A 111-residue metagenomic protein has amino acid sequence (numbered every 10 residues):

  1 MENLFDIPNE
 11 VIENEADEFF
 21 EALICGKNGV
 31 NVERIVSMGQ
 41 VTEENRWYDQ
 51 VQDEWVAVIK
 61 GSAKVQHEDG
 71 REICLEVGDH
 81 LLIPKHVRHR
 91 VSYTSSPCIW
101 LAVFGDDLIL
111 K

Functional and structural regions predicted by a protein language model:
M1-W47: A short, N-terminal "cap"/entry segment at the start of jelly-roll beta-barrel domains of the cupin/DSBH fold
E21-I24, E43-Q50, Q66-H67, I73-C74 (+1 more regions): Short histidine-centered beta-strand/loop micro-motifs that create catalytic or ligand/metal-coordination sites
V36, I59-K60, V77: A cytosolic small-molecule/anion-sensing beta-strand core signal
D49-V65: Short, conserved beta-strand element in jelly-roll/cupin
D53, I59, H80-P84, R88-H89 (+1 more regions): A generic "structured core" feature
D69-K85: Short acidic-glycine-tyrosine-enriched beta hairpin
K85-L110: Ligand-binding loop in jelly-roll beta-barrel domains
